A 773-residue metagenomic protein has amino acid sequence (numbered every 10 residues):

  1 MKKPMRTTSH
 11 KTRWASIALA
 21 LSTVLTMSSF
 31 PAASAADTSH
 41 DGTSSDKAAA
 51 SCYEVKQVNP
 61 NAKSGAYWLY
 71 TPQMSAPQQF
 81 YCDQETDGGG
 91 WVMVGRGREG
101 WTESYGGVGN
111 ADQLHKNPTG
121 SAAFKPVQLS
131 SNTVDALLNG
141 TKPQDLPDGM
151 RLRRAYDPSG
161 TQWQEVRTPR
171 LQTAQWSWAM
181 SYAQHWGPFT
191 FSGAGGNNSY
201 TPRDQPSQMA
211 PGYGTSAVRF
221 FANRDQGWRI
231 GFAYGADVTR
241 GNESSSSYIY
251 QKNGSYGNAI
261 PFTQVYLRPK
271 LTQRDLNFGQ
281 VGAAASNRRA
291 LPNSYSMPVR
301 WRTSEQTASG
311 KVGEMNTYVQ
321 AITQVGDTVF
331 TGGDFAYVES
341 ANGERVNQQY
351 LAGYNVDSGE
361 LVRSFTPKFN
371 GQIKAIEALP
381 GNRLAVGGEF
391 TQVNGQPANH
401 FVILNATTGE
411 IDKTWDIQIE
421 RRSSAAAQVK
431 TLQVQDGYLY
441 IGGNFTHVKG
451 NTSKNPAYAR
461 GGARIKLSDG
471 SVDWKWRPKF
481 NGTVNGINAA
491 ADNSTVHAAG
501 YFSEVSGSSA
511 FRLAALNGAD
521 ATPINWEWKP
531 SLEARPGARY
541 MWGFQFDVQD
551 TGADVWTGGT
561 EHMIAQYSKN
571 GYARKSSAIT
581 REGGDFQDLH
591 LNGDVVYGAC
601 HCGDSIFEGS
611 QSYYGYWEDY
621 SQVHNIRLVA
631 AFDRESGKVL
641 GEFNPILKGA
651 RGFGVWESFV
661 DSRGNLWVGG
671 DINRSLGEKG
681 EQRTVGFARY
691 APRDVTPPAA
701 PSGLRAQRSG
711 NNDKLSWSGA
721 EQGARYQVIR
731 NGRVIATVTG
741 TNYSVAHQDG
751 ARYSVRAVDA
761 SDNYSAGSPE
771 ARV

Functional and structural regions predicted by a protein language model:
K2-A36: Secretory targeting and sorting signals
P4, I17, S34-L291: Mature extracellular or lumenal effector domains of secreted proteins and single-pass membrane receptors/adhesion
I17, S22, S44-K47, S494 (+1 more regions): Short, functionally important structural connectors and interaction interfaces within domains
P269-E770: Extracytoplasmic surface signature
